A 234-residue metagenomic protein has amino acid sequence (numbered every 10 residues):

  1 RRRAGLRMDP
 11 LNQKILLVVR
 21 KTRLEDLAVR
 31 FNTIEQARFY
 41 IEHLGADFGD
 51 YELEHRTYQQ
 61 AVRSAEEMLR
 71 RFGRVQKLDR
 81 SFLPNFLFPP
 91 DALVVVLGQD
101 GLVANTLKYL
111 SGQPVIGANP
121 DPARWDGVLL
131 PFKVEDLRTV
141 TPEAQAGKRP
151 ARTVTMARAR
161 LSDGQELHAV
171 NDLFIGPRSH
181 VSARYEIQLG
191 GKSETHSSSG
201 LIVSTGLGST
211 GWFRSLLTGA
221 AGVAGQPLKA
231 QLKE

Functional and structural regions predicted by a protein language model:
G5-L93, L97, P131-P150, E166: ATP/NTP phosphate-donor binding region
V94, V115, L201-I202: Short, well-ordered beta-strand core segments
V96-G101, I116: Glycine-rich N-terminal segment of FAD-binding domains in flavoprotein oxidoreductases, spanning the beta-loop-helix
L102-L107, T210-F213: Short glycine/serine/threonine-rich phosphate/pyrophosphate-binding segments that cradle anionic phosphate groups
N105-D121: Gly/Ser-rich helix-loop-strand patches that form or flank binding pockets for ribonucleotide-derived cofactors
L110-V115, F132-D136, L216-Q226: A glycine- and small-aliphatic-rich helix-loop capping segment at beta-alpha/alpha-beta transitions that lines
D121-L201: Catalytic core of DAGKc-family lipid kinases
K192-E234: Gly/Ser/Thr-rich active-site loops/lids in small-molecule metabolic enzymes that frequently grip phosphoryl groups
